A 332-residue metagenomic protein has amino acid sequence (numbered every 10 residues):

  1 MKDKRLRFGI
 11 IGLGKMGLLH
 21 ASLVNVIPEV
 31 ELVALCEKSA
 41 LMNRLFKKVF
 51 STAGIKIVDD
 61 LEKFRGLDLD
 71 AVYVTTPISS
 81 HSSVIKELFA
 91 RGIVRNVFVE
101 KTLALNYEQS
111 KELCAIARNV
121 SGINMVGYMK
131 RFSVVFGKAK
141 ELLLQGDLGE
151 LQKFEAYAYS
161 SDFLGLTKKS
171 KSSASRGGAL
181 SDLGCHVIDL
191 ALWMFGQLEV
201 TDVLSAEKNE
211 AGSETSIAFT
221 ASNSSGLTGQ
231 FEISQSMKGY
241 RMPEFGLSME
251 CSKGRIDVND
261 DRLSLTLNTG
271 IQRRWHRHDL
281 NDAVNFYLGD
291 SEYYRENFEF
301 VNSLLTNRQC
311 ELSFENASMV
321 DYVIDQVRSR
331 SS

Functional and structural regions predicted by a protein language model:
M1-K2, A71-V74, S224, E299-S332: C-terminal helix-rich "cap/oligomerization" subdomain common to oxidoreductases
M1-T52: N-terminal Rossmann-like dinucleotide-binding module
L19, L41, V284-F298: Active-site loop of classical SDR/Rossmann-like NAD(P)-dependent oxidoreductases, centered on the catalytic Tyr-X3-Lys
H20, T52-I116: Beta-loop-alpha module in the N-terminal Rossmann-like domain of NAD(P)-dependent dehydrogenases, especially those
F98-V99, N124-V126, V258: Hydrophobic residues in well-ordered beta-strands that form the structural core
S110-K130, E150-F154: Rossmann-fold dehydrogenase core element
K130-N209: Predominantly a Rossmann-like dinucleotide-binding segment in NAD(P)-dependent oxidoreductases
D189-R262, Y294-R308, D325: Contiguous beta-strand/loop segments that form the cofactor/metal-binding neighborhood of enzyme cores
